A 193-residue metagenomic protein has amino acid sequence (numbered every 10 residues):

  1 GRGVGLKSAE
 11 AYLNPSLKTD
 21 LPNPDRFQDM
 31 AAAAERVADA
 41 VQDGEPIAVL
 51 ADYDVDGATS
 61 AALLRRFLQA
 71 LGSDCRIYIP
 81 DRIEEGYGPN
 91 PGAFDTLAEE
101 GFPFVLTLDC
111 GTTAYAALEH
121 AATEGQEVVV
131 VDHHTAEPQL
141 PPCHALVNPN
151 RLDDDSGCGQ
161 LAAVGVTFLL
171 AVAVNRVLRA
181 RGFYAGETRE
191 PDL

Functional and structural regions predicted by a protein language model:
G1-L193: Replace "Mg2+/Mn2+-dependent" with "divalent metal-dependent
